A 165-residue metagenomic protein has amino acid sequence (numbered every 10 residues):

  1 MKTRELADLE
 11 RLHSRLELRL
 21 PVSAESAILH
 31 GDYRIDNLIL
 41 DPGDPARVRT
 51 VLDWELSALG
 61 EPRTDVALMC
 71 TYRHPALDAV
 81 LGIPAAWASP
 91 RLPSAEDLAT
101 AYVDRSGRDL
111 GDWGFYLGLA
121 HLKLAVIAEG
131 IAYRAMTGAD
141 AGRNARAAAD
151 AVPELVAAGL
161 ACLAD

Functional and structural regions predicted by a protein language model:
M1-G31, D41-R47, D104: An alpha-helical support segment within catalytic cores of ATP-dependent transferases
L6-H13, R63, L92, A145 (+1 more regions): Short, structured helix-loop boundary elements
L16, Y33-D36, V66, A125: Generic structural signal for small/hydrophobic residues in well-ordered secondary structure, especially within
I39-L68, P75-L77: Catalytic activation segment of kinase domains across protein kinase-like and atypical kinase folds
T50-V51, S94-R108, E154-A157, L163: Short amphipathic alpha-helical segments and their helix-coil junctions
T64-S106, A120-G138: Active-site activation/catalytic loop segments of kinase-like enzymes and analogous catalytic loops in related
R108-A120: All-alpha amphipathic helical-bundle segments outside canonical DNA-binding/catalytic cores that form hydrophobic
R134-D165: Regulatory N- and C-terminal appendages and interdomain linkers associated with kinase/kinase-like NTP transferase
